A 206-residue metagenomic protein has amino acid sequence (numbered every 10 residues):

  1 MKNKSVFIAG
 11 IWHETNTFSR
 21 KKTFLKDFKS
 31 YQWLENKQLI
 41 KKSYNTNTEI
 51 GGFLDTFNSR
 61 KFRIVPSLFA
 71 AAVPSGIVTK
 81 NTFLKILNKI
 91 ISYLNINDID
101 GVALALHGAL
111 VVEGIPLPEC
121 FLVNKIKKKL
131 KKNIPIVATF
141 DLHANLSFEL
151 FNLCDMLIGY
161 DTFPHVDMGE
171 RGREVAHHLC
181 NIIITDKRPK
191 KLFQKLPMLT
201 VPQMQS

Functional and structural regions predicted by a protein language model:
M1-T56, Q205: N-terminal amphipathic/basic leader segments beginning at the initiator methionine
F7, I11-E14, K80-L87, I96-I184: Active-site histidine-anchored catalytic micro-motif
S43, G76, K80, H165 (+2 more regions): Hydrophobic alpha-helical scaffolding
I50-F53, L87-N97: Short, charged beta->alpha transition segments
R60-F69: Short beta-strand elements in bilobed, periplasmic/extracellular small-molecule ligand-binding domains
L68-K89: Charged, often glycine-rich, active-site loop that binds/positions anionic groups
F69-P74, L104-A105, A144, F193-V201: Short, glycine/charge-rich beta-strand/loop segments that flank catalytic centers and engage negatively charged groups
I183-S206: Internal, active-site/partner-interface "lid" segment
